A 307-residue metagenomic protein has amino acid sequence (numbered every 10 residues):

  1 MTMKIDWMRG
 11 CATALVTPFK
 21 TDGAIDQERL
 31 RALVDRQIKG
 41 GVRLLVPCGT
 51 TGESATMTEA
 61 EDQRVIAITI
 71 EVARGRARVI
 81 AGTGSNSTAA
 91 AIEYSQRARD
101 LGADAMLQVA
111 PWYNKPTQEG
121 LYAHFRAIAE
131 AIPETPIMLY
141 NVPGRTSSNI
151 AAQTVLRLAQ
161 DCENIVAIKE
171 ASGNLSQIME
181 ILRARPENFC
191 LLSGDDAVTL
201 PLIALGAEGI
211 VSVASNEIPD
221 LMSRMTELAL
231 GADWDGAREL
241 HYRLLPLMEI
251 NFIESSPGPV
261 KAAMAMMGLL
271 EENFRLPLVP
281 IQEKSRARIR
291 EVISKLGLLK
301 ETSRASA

Functional and structural regions predicted by a protein language model:
M3-T13, T17-S147, R157, L299-R304: Active-site beta->alpha loop and helix N-cap motifs at the rims of alpha/beta catalytic domains
M3-W7, D62, E180-I181, F189 (+1 more regions): Catalytic cores of TIM-barrel enzymes
W7-P18, R36, G40-V42, T51 (+2 more regions): C-terminal alpha-helical cap/extension of soluble enzyme domains
T21, Q27, E59, A152 (+2 more regions): Alpha-helix N-capping/helix-start residues
L30, D62, I66, A91 (+7 more regions): A general structural signal for well-ordered alpha-helical segments in protein cores
E53-S54, N114-K115, N174, L200 (+2 more regions): Short secondary-structure capping/turn micro-motifs that flank functional sites
A129-I132, V142-F252: Catalytic alpha/beta core domains of metabolic enzymes, predominantly
